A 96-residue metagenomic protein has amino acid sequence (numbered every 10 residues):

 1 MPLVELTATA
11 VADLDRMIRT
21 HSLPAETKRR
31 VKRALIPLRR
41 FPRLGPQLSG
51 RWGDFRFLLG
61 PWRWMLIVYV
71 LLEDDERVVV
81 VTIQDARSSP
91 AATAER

Functional and structural regions predicted by a protein language model:
M1-K32: Arg/Lys-rich, positively charged N-terminal/basic patches that mediate binding to nucleic acids
V4, V31, L38, I67 (+1 more regions): Hydrophobic beta-strand residues in large extracellular and virion-surface proteins
T20, Q47-G50, V70, A92: Short histidine-centered beta-strand/loop micro-motifs that create catalytic or ligand/metal-coordination sites
R33-G60: A short, surface-exposed loop/turn module that caps and links secondary-structure elements
G60-R96: Enriched for short, Lys/Arg-rich terminal
